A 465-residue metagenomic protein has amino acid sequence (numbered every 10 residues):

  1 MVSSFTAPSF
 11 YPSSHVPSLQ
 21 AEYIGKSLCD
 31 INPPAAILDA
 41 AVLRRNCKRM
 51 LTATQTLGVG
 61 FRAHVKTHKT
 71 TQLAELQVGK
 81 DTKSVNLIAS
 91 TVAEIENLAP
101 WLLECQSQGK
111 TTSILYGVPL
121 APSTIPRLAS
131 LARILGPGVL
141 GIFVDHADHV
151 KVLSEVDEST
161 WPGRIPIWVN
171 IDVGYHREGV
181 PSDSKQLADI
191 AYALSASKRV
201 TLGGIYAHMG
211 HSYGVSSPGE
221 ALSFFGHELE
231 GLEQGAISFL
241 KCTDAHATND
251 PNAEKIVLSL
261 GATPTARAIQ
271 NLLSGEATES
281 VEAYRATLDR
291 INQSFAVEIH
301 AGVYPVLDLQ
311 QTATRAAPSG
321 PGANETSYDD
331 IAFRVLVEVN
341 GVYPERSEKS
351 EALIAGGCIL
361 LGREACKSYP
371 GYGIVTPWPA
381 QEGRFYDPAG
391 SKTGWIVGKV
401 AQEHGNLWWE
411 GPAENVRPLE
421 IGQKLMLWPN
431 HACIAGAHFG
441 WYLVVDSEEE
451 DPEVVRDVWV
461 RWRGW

Functional and structural regions predicted by a protein language model:
M1-D30, E104-Q106, T160-P162, C242-N249 (+4 more regions): Eukaryotic N-terminal low-complexity, Ser/Thr- and Lys/Arg-rich leader segments that predominantly function as
I24-A36, A40-A41, N46-L57: N-terminal, Lys/Arg-enriched amphipathic/low-complexity engagement segments that precede the first folded domain
L43, K66, L98, V169 (+5 more regions): Conserved, mostly hydrophobic/aromatic
M50, T56, V78, Q108-T111 (+3 more regions): Alpha-helix-loop-beta-strand connector modules within alpha/beta enzyme cores
R62-P218: Active-site-proximal beta-alpha core segment in soluble small-molecule metabolic enzymes
P166, D172-A323: Active-site loop/helix belt of alpha/beta enzymes
A268-Q270, S327-L336: Short coil-to-beta-strand transition motifs
P344-W465: C-terminal accessory subdomain/extension
